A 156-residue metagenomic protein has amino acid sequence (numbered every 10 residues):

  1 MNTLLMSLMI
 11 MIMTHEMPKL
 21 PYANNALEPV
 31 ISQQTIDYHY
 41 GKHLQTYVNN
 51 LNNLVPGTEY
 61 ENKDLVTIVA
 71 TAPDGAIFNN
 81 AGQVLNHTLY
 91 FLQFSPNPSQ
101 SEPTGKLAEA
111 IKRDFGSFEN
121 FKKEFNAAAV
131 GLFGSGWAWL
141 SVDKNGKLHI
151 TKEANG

Functional and structural regions predicted by a protein language model:
M1-L4: Positively charged n-region of N-terminal signal peptides that target proteins for export
M6-L8, I12-G156: Feature for soluble, non-membrane regions of globular proteins
